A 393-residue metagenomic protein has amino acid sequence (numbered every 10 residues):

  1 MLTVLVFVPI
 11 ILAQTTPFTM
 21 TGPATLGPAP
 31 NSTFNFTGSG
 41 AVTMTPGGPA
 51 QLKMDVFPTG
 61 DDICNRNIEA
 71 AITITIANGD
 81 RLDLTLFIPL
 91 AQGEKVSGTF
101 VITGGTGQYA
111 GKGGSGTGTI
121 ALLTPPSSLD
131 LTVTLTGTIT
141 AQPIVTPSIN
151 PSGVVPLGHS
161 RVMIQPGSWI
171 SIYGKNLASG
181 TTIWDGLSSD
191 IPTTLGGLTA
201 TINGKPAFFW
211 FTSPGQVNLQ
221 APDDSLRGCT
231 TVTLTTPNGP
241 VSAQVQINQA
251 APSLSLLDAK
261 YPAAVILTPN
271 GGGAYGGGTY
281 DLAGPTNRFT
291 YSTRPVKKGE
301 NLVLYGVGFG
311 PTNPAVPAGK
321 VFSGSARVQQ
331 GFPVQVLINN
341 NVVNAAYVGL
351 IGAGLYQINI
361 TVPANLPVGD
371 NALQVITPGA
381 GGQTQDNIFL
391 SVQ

Functional and structural regions predicted by a protein language model:
M1-V4: Sec-dependent signal peptide recognition, specifically the positively charged N-region followed immediately by
F7-A13: Sec/Tat signal peptide C-region and signal peptidase I cleavage site
Q14-I144: Beta-strand-enriched cores of mature, soluble protein domains
P143-Q393: A sequence-level detector for low-complexity, Ser/Thr- and acidic-rich stretches
